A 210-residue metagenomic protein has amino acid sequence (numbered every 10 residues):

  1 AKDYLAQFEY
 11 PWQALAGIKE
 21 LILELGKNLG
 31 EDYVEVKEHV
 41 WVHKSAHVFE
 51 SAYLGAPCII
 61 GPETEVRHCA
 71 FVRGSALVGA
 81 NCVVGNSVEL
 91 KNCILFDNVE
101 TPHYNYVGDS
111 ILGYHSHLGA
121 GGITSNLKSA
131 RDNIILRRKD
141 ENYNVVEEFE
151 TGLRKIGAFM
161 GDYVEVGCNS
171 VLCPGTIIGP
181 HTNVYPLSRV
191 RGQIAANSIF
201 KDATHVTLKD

Functional and structural regions predicted by a protein language model:
A1-H39, H181, L187, G192 (+2 more regions): Terminal amphipathic alpha-helical/low-complexity segments used for targeting or macromolecular assembly
Y10, A46, T64, C93 (+1 more regions): Conserved hydrophobic/aromatic pocket- or pore-lining residues that grip, position, or stack substrates in active sites
V42-S87: Glycine-rich active-site/cofactor-binding loop and its immediate structural neighborhood
N92-N98, P102-D210: Glycine-rich hexapeptide-repeat left-handed beta-helix
